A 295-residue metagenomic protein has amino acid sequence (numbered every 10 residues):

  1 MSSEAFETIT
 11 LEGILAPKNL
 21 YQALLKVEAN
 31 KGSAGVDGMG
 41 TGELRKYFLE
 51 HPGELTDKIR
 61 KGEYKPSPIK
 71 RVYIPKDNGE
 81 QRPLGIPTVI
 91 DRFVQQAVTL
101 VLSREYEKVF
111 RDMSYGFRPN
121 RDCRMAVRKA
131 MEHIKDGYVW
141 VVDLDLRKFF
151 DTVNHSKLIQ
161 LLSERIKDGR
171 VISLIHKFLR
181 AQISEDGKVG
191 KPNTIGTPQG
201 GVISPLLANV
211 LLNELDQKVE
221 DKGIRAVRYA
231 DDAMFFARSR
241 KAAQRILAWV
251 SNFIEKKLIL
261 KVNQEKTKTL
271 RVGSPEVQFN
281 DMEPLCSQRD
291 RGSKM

Functional and structural regions predicted by a protein language model:
M1-L49: Non-catalytic, polymerase-adjacent accessory regions of viral genome-replication enzymes
L15-G32, I69-R71, L100-E105, K135 (+2 more regions): Short, compositionally biased low-complexity segments
A34, M39-P75: Phosphate/adenylate-binding "loop-and-lid" substructures adjacent to NTP/NAD/dNTP-binding pockets in NTP-dependent
K58-V72, D77, V109-G273: Conserved polymerase palm-domain catalytic core
P83-T88, M295: Conserved phosphate-binding loops in nucleotide/dinucleotide-binding enzymes
I90, V94, T99, M131 (+1 more regions): Duplex nucleic acid-engaging cores and interfaces of nucleic-acid transaction enzymes
Q95-Y115: Electropositive, glycine- and tryptophan-enriched low-complexity nucleic-acid-binding patches
M282-M295: Active-site and adjacent loop segments of nucleotide-processing enzymes that use two-metal-ion phosphate chemistry
